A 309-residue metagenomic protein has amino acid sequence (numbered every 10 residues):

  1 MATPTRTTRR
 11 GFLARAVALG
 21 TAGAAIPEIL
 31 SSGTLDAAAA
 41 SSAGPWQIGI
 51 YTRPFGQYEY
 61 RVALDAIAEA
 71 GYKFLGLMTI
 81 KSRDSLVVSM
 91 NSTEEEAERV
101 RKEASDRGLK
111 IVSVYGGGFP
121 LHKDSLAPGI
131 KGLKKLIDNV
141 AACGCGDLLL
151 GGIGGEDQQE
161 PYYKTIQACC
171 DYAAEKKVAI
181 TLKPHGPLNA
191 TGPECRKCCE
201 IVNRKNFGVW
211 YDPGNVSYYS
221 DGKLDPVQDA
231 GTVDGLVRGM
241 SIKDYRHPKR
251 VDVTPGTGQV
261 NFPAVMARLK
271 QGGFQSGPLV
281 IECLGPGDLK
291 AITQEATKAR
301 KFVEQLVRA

Functional and structural regions predicted by a protein language model:
A2-G49, Y58-G71, G192-F207, Y211-A309: Histidine-acidic metal/acid-base catalytic patches
R15-E28, V62, E103-S113, F119-Y211 (+2 more regions): Active-site acidic/histidine proton-transfer and metal-coordination neighborhood in alpha/beta enzyme cores
W46-T52, L75-L77, I111-G116, L148-L150 (+4 more regions): Hydrophobic faces of well-ordered beta-strands that scaffold small-molecule active sites in alpha/beta enzyme cores
Y51-F55, I80, G116-F119, I153-G155 (+4 more regions): Active-site beta-loop-alpha junctions enriched in small/polar residues
A63-I80, G144: Catalytic domains of carbohydrate-active enzymes, especially glycoside hydrolases
M78-R99: Glycine-rich, proline-tolerant flexible connector loops at the mouths of alpha/beta enzymes
D84-S85, L121, D157, A190 (+2 more regions): Generic structural signal for helix capping and beta-alpha/helix-loop junctions
S92-A97, G129-K134, P161-Q167, G222-Q228 (+1 more regions): Charged helix-capping and loop-helix junction motifs
